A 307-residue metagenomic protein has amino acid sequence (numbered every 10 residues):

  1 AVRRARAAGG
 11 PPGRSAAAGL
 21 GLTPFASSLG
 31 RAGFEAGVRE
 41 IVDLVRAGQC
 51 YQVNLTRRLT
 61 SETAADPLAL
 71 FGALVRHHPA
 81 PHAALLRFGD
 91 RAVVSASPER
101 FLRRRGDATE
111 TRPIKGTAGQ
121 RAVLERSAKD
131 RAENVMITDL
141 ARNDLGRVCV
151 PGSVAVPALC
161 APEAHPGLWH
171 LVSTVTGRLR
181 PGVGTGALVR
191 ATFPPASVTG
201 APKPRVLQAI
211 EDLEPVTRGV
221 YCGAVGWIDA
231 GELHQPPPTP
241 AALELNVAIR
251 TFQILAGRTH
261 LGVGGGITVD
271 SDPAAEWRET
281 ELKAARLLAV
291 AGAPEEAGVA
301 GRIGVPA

Functional and structural regions predicted by a protein language model:
A1-A307: Extended alpha-helical targeting/anchoring segments, especially N-terminal organellar/secretory targeting helices
